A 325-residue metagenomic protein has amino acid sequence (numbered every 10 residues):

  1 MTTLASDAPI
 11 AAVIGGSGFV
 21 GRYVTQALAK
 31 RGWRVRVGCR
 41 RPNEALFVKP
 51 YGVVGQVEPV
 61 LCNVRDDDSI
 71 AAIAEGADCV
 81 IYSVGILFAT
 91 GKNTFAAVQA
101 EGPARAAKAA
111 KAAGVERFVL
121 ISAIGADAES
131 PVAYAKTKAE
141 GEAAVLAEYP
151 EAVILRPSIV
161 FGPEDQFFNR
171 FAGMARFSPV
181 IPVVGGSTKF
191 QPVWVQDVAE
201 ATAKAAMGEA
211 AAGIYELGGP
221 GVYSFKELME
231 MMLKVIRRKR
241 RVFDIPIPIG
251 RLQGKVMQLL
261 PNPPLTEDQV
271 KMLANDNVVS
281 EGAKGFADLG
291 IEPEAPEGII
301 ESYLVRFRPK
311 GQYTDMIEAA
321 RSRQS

Functional and structural regions predicted by a protein language model:
T2-A5, A201-D268, S280-S325: Mid/C-terminal beta-alpha module of Rossmann-like enzyme folds, strongest in SDR-family dehydrogenases/epimerases
L4-W33: N-terminal Rossmann NAD(P)H-binding glycine-rich loop of SDR-like oxidoreductase domains
I14, G38, S83-V84, F118-I124 (+1 more regions): SDR active-site strand-loop-helix element
G21-Y23, A100, A139: Residues forming the Rossmann-fold NAD(P)(H) cofactor-binding site
W33-N43: Conserved glycine-rich Rossmann-like NAD(P)H-binding loop of the short-chain dehydrogenase/reductase
P42-R105, A109-A112, I124-A128: NAD(P)H-binding glycine-rich loop region in Rossmannoid oxidoreductase-like domains and their noncatalytic homologs
R105, Q166-F167, G185-M207, A212-E216: Substrate-positioning beta->alpha
S122, E142-Q166, G173: Conserved beta-loop-beta element that borders a ligand/cofactor-binding pocket
